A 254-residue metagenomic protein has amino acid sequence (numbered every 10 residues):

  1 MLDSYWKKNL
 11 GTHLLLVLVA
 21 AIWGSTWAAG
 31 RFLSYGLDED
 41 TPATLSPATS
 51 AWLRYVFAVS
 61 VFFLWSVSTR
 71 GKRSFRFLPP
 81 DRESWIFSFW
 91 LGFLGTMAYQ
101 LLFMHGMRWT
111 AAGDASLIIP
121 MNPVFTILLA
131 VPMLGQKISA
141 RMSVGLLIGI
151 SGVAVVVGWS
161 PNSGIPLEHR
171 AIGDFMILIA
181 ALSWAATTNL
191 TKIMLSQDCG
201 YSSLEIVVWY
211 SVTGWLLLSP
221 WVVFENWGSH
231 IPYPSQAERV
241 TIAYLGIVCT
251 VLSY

Functional and structural regions predicted by a protein language model:
M1-L18, F75, M121-L182, I193 (+1 more regions): Juxtamembrane helix-loop boundary signature in multi-pass membrane transporters
M1-W52, S163-D198, L216-P220: Glycine-/small-residue-enriched transmembrane alpha-helix faces in small-molecule transporters and effluxers
H13-L16, D81-W90, I138-S151, C199-W209: Cytoplasmic-side transmembrane-helix entry/capping segments in multi-pass membrane proteins
T26, V56-V61, I118-P132, L147 (+4 more regions): Alpha-helical transmembrane segments of compact multi-pass small-molecule transporters, enriched in specific families
T26-W27, V67-I119, L129, V155 (+1 more regions): Specific transmembrane alpha-helical segments of multi-pass solute transporters/efflux pumps, especially DMT/EamA
L33, S50, R54, G106 (+3 more regions): Hydrophobic/aromatic residues within transmembrane alpha-helices of multi-pass small-molecule transporters
Y35-G36, D40-A98, F125, S183-L190 (+2 more regions): Transmembrane alpha-helices of multi-pass small-molecule transport proteins
G36-T49, L101-M121, G200-S202: Structural motif at transmembrane-helix junctions in multi-pass transporters
